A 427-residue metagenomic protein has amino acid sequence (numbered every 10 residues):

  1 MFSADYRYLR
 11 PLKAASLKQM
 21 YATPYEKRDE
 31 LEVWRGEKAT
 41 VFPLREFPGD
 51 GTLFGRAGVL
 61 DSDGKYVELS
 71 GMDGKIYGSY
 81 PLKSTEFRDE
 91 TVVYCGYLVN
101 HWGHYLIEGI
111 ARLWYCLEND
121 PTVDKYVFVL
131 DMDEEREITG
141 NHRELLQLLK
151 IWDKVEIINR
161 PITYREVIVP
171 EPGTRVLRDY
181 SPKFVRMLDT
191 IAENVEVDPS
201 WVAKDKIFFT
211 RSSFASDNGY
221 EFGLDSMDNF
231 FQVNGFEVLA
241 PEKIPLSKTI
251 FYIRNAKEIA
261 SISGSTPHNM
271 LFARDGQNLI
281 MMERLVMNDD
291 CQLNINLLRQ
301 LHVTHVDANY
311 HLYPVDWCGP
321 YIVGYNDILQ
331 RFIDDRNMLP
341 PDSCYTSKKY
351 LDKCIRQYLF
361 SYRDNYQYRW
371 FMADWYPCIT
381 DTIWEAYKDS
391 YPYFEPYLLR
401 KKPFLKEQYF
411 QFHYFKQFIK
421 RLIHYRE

Functional and structural regions predicted by a protein language model:
M1-Y414, F418, L422: The feature primarily captures lumenal catalytic ectodomains of type II secretory-pathway glycosyltransferases
